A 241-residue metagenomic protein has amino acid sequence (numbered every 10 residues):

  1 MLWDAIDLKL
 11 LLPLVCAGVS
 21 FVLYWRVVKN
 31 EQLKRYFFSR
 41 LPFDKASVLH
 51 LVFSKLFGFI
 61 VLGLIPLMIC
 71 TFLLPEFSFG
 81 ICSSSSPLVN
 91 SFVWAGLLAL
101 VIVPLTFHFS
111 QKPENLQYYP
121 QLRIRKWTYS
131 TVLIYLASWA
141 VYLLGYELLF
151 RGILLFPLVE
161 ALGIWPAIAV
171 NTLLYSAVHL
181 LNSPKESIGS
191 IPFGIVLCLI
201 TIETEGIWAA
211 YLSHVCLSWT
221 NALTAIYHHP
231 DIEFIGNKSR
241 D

Functional and structural regions predicted by a protein language model:
M1-S85, A222-D241: N-terminal, membrane-interfacial amphipathic/helix-forming hydrophobic leader that caps and precedes the first
L11, V15, L88-G96, V132-L136 (+3 more regions): Hydrophobic alpha-helical transmembrane segments
K29, W165-V178, P184-D241: Functionally important transmembrane alpha-helices
Y36-V48, T71-Y142, F156, E160 (+1 more regions): Juxtamembrane helix-loop-helix connectors linking adjacent transmembrane helices in multi-pass membrane enzymes
A46-F57, S130, I134, L162-N171 (+1 more regions): Membrane-interface starts of transmembrane alpha-helices
G58-L64, Y142-R151, F193: Core segments of transmembrane alpha-helices that mediate helix-helix packing or line hydrophobic substrate/ligand
L64-L73, S138-V141, L199-S213: Hydrophobic alpha-helical transmembrane segments in multi-pass integral membrane proteins
P113-I124, G145-V170, L199-G206: Membrane-interface helix/loop boundary segments of multi-pass membrane proteins
